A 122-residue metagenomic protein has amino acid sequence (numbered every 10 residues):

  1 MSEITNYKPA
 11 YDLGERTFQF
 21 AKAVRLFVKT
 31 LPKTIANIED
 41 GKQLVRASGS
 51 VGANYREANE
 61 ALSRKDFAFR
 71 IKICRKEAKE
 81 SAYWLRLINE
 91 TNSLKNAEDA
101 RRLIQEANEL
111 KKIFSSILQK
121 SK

Functional and structural regions predicted by a protein language model:
M1-K122: Amphipathic alpha-helical assembly/interaction segments
